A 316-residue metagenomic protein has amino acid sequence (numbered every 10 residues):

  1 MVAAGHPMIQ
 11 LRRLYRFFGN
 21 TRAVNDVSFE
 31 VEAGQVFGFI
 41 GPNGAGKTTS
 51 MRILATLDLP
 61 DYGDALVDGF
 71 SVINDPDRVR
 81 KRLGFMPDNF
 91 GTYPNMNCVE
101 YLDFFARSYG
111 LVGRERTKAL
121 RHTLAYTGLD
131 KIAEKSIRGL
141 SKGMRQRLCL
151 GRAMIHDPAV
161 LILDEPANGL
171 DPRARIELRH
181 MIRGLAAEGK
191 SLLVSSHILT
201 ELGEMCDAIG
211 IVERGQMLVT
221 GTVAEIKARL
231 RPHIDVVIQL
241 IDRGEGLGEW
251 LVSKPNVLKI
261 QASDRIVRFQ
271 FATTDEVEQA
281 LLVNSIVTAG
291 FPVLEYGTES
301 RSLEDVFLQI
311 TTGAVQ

Functional and structural regions predicted by a protein language model:
M1-Y15, G313-Q316: ABC-family P-loop ATPase nucleotide-binding domain
H6-I9, R16-V194, L199-E213, L218-V219: ABC transporter nucleotide-binding domains
R16, K259-A262, T298: Hydrophobic/anchoring residues in structured secondary elements
R80, L124, K227, F307-L308: Conserved protein kinase catalytic domain
R179-A272: ABC transporter nucleotide-binding domain
T274-Q316: C-terminal coupling/interaction segments
